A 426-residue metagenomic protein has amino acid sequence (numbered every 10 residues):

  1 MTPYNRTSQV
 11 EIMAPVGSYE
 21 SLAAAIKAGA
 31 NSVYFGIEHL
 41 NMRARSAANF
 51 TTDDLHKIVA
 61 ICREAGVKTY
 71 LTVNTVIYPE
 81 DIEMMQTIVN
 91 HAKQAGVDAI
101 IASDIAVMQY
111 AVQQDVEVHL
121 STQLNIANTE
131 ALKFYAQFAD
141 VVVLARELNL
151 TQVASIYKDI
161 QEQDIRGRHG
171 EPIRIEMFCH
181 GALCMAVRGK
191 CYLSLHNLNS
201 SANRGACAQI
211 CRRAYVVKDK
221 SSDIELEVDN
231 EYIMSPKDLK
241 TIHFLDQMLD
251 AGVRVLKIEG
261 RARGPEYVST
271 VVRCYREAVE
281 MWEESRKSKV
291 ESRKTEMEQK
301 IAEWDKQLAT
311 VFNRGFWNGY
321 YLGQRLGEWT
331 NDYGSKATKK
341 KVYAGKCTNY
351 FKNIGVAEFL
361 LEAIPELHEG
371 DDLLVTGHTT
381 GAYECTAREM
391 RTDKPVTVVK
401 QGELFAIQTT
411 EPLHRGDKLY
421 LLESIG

Functional and structural regions predicted by a protein language model:
M1-A28, S32-A44, H56-V59, A65-T75 (+5 more regions): Surface-exposed amphipathic alpha-helical tracts and adjacent flexible/coil segments at the periphery of soluble enzymes
S21, A106-V107: Alpha-helix capping/helix-boundary segments
A48-D54, E83-I88: Charged helix-capping and loop-helix junction motifs
N90, Q109-Q114, L132-F134: Hydrophobic, small-residue-rich alpha-helical packing segments that form membrane-like cores
